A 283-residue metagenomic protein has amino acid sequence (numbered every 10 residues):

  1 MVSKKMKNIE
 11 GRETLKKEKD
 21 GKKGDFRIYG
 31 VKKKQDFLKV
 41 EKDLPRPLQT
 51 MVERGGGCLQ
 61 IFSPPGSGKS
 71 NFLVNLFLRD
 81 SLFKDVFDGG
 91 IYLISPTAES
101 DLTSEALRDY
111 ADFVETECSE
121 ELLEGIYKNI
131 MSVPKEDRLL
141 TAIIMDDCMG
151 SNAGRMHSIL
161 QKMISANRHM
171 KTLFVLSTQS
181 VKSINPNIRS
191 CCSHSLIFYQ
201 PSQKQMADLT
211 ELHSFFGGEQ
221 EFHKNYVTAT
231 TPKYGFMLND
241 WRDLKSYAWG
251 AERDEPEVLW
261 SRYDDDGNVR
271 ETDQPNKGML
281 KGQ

Functional and structural regions predicted by a protein language model:
M1-L48: N-terminal pre-Walker A segment at the start of P-loop NTPase domains
V2-E13, T103, R108-D109, S180-K245: Conserved ATP-driven motor cores of ASCE-family P-loop NTPases powering translocation/secretion/packaging/pilus
K19-K22, L59-Q60, F87-G90: Signal-peptide-cleavage-adjacent N-terminal segments of secreted and extracellular proteins
K22-K23, K34-K42, L48-M51, G55-L59 (+5 more regions): N-terminal regions of ATP-driven nucleic-acid and macromolecular assemblies, encompassing P-loop NTP-binding domains
P45, G57-D80, P96-S100, T116-G217: Conserved P-loop NTPase motor cores
L78-I91: Post-Walker A helix-loop "phosphate-sensing" segment adjacent to the P-loop in P-loop NTPases
G90-E105: Conserved Walker A/P-loop ATP-binding site and its immediately adjacent core in helicase/helicase-like ATPase domains
E105-S119: Active-site regions of enzymes building and remodeling cell-envelope glycoconjugates
